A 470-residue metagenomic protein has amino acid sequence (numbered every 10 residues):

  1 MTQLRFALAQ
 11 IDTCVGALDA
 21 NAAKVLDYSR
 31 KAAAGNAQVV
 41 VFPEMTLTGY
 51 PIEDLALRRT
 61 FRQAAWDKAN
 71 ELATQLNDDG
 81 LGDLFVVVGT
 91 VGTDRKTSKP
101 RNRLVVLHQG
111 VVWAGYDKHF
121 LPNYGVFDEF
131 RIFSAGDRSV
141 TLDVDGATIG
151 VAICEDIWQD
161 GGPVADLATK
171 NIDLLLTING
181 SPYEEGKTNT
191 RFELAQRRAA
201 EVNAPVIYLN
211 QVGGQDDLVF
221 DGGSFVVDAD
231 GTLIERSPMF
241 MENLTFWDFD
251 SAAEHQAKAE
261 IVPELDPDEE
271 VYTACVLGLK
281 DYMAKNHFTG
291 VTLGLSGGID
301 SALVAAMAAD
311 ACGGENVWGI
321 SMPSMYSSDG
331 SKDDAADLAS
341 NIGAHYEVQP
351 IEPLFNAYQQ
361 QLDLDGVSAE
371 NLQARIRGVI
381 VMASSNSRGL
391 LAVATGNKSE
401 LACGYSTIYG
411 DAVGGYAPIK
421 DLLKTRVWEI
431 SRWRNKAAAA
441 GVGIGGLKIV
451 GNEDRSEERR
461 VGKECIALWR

Functional and structural regions predicted by a protein language model:
M1, V202, T232, Y282-T289 (+7 more regions): Secondary-structure transition/capping motifs at alpha-helix termini and the adjoining loop/turn into the next element
M1-G294, A305-G314, S321, N341 (+1 more regions): Enzyme catalytic cores with a strong preference for nitrogen-chemistry domains
Y50, G297-A309, D333, L362-D363 (+1 more regions): Short glycine/threonine-rich loop-to-helix capping motif typified by GTGT followed within a few residues by an Asp-Pro
K118-P122, F127-S139, D145-G146, T169-N171 (+2 more regions): Active-site adenylate/phosphate-handling loop in enzymes that bind or generate adenylated species
Y208, I234, A392-A394, W428-E429 (+1 more regions): Acidic/polar loop patches that form or flank catalytic/metal-binding clefts of enzymes that bind anionic ligands
M241-D248, N316-S321, M325-G366, A374 (+3 more regions): A conserved beta-strand->alpha-helix junction
S301-V304, S328-D329, G378, L401: Short glycine/serine/threonine-rich phosphate/pyrophosphate-binding segments that cradle anionic phosphate groups
E458-C465: Conserved small/polar residues in nucleotide/adenosyl-binding loops
